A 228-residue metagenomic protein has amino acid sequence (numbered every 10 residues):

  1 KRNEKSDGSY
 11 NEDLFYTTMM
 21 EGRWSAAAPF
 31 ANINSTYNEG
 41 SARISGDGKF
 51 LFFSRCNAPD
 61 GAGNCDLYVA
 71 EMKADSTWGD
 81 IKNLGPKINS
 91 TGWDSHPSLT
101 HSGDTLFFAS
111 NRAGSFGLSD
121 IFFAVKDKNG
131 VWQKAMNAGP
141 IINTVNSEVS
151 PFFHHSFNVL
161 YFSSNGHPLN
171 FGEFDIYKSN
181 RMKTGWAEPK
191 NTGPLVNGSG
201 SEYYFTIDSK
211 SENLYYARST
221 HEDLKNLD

Functional and structural regions predicted by a protein language model:
K1-D228: Short, conserved micro-motifs composed of acidic
